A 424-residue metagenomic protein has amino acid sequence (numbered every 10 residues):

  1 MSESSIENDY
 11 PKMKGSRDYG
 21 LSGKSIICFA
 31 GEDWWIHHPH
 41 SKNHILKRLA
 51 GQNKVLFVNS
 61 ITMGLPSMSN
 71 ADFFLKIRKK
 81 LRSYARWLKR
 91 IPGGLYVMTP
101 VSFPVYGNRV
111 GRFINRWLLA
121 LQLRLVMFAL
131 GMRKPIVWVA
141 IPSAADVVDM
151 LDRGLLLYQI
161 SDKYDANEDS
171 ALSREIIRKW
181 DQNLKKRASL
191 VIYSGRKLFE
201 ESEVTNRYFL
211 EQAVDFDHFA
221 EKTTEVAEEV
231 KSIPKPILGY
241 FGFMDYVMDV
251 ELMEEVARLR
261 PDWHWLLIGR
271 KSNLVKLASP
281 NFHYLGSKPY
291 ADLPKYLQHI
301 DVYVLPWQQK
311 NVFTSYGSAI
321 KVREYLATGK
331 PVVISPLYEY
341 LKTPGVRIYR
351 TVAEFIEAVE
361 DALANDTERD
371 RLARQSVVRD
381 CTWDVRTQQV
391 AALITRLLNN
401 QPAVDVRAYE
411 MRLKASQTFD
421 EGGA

Functional and structural regions predicted by a protein language model:
G20, S67-L130, H283: A conserved catalytic-core segment of Leloir-type glycosyltransferases
I36, H40, M248, A291 (+3 more regions): Nucleotide-sugar-dependent
I45, L121-F128, M132, D149 (+1 more regions): Membrane-proximal helix-turn-helix segments that form the acceptor-binding/catalytic region of lipid-linked
R112-I114, D215-H299, V322, Y349-T351 (+1 more regions): Conserved catalytic-core segment of nucleotide-activated headgroup transferases in glycan assembly
R187-F209: A short, active-site helix/loop in glycosyltransferases that binds the activated sugar's phosphate group
S194-K197, L210-K222: Carbohydrate-associated surface elements
Y340-D361: Change "using UDP/GDP/dTDP sugars" to "using nucleotide sugars
T367-A403: A charged, aromatic-enriched C-terminal amphipathic alpha-helix characteristic of glycosyltransferases across folds
